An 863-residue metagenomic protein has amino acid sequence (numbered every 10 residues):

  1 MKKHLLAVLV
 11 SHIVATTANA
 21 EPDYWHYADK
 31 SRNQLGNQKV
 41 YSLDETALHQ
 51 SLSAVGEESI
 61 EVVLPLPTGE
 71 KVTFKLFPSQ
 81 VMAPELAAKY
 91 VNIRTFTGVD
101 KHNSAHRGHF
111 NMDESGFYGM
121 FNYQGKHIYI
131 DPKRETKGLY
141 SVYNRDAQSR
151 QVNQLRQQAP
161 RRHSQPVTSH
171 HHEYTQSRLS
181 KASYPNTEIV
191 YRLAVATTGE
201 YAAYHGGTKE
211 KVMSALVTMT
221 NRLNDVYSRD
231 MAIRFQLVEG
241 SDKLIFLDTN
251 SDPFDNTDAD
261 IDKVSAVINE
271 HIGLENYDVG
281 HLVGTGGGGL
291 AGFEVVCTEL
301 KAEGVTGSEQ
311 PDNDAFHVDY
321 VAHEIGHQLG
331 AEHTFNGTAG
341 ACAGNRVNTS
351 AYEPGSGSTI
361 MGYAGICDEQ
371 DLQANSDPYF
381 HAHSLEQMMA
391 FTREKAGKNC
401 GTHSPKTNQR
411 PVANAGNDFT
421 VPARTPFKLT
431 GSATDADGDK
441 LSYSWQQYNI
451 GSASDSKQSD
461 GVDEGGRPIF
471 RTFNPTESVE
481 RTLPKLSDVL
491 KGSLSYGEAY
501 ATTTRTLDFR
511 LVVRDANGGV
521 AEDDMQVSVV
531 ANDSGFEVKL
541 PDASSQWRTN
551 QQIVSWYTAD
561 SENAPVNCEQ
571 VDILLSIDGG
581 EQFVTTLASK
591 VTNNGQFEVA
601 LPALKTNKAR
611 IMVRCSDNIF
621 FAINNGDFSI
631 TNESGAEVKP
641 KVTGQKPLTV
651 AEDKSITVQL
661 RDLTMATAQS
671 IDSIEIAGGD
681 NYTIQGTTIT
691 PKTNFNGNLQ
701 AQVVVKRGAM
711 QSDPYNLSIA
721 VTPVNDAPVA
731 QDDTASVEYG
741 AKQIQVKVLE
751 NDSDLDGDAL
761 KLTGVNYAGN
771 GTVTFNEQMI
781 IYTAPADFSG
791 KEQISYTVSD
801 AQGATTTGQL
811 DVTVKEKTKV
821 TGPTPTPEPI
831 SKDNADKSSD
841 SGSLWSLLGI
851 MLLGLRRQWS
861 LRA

Functional and structural regions predicted by a protein language model:
A20-R134, A259-D260: N-terminal prosegments of processed precursors
E21-V40, L139-A291, V296: Fold-level signature of zinc-dependent metallopeptidase catalytic domains
Q236, S442-T503, P565, D572-E598: Exoplasmic/lumenal beta-rich domain surfaces
V238-D260, E294, T298-P378, Q446 (+1 more regions): The catalytic-center signature of Zn2+-dependent metalloproteases
M389-G438, Q446-N449, A521-T549, E633-A666 (+2 more regions): Extracellular interdomain linkers/hinges and stalk-like, low-complexity segments in secreted or single-pass
S404-K406, D439-P484, K654-T690, L717-I719 (+3 more regions): Surface-exposed or secretory-pathway low-complexity segments enriched in glycine-proline and Ser/Thr/acidic residues
L507-D515, G697-R707, G790-D800: A short beta-strand micro-motif common to beta-rich folds, especially ectodomain repeats
L844-R862: A cross-kingdom C-terminal cell-surface attachment/processing module
